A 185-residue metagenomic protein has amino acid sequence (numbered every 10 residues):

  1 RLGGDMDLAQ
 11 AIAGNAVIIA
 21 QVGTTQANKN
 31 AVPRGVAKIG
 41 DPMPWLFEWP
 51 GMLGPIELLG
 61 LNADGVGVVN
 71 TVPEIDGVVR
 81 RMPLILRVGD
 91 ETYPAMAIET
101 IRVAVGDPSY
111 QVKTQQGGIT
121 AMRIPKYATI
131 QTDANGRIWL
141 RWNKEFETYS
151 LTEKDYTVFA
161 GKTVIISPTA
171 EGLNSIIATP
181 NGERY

Functional and structural regions predicted by a protein language model:
R1-A128, T157-Y185: Non-transmembrane functional regions of envelope-associated proteins
V112-K154: Substrate-access "cap/lid" subdomains that shape and gate the entrance to catalytic or ligand-binding pockets
